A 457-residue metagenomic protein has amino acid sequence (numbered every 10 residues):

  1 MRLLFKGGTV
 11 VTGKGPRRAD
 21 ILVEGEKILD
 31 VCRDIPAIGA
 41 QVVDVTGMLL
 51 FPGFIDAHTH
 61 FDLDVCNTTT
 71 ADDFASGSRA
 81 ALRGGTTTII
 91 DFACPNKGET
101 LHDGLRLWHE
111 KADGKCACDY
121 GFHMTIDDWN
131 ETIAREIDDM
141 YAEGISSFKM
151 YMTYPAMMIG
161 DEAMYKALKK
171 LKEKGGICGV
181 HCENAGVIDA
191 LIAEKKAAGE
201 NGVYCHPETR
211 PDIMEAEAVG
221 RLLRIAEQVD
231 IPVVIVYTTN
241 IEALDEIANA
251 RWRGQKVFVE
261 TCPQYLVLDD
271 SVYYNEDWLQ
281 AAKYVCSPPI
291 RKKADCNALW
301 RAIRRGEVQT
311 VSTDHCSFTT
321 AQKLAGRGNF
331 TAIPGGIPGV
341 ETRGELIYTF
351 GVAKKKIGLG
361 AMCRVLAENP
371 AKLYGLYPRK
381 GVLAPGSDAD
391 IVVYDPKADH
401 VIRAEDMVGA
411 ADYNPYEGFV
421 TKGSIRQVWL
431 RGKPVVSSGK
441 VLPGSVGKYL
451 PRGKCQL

Functional and structural regions predicted by a protein language model:
M1-G53: Histidine-rich, glycine-flanked metal-binding segment
G8, A325-N329, P385-P451: C-terminal cap of metal-dependent C-N hydrolases
G8, I21, E26, G47 (+15 more regions): Divalent metal-coordination and catalytic microenvironments
V45-K115, T132: Metal-associated gating/positioning segment near the N- to mid-region
T86-I90, C116-G121, S146-S147, I225-V233 (+1 more regions): Short, surface-exposed connector motifs at secondary-structure boundaries
H102-C118, K166-V180: Alpha-helix-loop-beta-strand connector modules within alpha/beta enzyme cores
T132-V311: Histidine/acidic residue-rich metal-binding segments in metalloenzymes
N201-P232, Y284, R305, Q309-V311 (+1 more regions): His/Asp/Glu-enriched, well-ordered alpha-helical/loop segment that forms or immediately abuts the divalent-metal
